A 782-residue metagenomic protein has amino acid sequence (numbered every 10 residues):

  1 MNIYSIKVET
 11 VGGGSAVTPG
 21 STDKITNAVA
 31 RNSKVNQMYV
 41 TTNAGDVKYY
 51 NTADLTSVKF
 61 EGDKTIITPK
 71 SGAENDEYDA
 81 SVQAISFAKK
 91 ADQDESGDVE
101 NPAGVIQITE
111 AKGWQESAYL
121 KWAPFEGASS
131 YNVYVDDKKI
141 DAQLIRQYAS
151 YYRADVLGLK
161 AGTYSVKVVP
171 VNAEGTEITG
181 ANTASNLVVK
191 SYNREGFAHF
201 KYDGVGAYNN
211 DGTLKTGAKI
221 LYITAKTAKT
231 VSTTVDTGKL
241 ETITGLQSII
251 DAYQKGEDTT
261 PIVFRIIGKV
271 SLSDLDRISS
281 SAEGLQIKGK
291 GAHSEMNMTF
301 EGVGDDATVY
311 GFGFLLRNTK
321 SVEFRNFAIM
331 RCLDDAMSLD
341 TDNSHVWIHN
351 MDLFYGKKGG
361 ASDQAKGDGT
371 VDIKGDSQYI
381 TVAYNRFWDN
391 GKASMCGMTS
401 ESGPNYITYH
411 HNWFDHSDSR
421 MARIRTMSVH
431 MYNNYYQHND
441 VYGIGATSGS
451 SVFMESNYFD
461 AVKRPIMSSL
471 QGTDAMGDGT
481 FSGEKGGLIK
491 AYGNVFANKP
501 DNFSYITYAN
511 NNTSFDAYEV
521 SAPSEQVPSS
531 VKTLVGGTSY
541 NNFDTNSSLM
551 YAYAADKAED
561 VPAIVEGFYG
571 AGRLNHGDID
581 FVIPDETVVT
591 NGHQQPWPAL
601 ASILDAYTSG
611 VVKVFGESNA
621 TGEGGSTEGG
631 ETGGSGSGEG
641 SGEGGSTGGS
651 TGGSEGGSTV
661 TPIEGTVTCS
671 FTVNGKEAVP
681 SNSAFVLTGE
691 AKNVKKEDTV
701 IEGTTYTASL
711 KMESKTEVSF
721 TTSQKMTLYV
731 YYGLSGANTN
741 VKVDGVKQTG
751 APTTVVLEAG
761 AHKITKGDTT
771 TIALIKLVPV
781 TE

Functional and structural regions predicted by a protein language model:
G13-S33, K90-E100, N619-E664: Ser/Thr/Gly/Pro-rich low-complexity, disordered linker/stalk segments of secreted and cell-surface proteins
T68, L285-H293, F312-N318, D335-D342 (+8 more regions): Glycine-rich beta-solenoid repeat tracts in large extracellular/virion proteins
D94-G127, G175-K190: Pro/Thr/Ser/Gly-rich low-complexity, intrinsically disordered linker/stalk tracts
V156-I178: Beta-strand-rich modules
V171, E195-G196, K201-Y202, A218-K219 (+4 more regions): Long, ordered, amphipathic alpha-helical scaffolds
L240-T259, L275-T299, T308-F324, R331-N343: Extracellular beta-strand-rich solenoid/capping regions of secreted or surface-exposed proteins that bind or remodel
M296-D306, K320-R331, N343-G359, G369-T370 (+5 more regions): Right-handed parallel beta-helix
Y732, G736-K747: Short, surface-exposed beta-strand/strand-loop-strand elements in extracellular ectodomains
